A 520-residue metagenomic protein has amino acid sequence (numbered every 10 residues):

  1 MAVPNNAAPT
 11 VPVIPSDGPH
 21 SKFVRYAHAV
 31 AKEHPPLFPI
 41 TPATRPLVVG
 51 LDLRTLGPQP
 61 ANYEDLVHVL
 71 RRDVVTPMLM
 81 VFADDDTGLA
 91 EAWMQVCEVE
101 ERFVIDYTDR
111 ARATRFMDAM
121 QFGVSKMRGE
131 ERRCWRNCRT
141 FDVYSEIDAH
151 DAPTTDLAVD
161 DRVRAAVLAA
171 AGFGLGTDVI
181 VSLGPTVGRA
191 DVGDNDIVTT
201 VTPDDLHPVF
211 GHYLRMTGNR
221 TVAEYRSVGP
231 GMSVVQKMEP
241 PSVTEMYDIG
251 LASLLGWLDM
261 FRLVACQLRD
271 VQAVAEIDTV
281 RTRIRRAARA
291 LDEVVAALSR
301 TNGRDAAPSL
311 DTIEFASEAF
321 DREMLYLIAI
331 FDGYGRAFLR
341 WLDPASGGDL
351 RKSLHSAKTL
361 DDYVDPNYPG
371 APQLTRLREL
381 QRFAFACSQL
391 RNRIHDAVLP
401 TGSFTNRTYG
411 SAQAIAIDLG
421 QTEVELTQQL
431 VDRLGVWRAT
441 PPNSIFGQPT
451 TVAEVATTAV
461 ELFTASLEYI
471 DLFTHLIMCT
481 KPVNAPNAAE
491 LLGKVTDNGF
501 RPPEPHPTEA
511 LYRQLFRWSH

Functional and structural regions predicted by a protein language model:
A2-G50, R54-H68, R72-D73, D85-D278 (+3 more regions): Acidic, Ser/Thr/Gly/Pro-rich intrinsically disordered interaction regions
V75-M78: Small/aliphatic-rich secondary-structure junction motif
R269-E323: A long, hydrophobic alpha-helical segment
